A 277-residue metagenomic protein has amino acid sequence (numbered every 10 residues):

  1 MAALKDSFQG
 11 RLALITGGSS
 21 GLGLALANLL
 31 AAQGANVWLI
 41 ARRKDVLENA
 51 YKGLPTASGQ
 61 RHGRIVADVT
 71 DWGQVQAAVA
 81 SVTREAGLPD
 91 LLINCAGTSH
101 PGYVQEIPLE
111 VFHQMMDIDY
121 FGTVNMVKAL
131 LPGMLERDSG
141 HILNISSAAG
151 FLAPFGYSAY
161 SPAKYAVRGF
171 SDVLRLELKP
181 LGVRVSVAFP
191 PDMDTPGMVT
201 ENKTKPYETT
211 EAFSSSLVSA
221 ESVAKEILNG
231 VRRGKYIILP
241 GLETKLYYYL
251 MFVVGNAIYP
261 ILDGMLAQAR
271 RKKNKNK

Functional and structural regions predicted by a protein language model:
L12, S19-S20: Conserved glycine-rich cofactor-binding loop
Q33-A50: Conserved glycine-rich Rossmann-like NAD(P)H-binding loop of the short-chain dehydrogenase/reductase
V66-A77, L109: The beta1-alpha1 cofactor-binding region of Rossmann-like NAD(H)/NADP(H)-dependent oxidoreductases
Y103-V104, P108-Q114: Substrate-binding pocket helix/loop in short-chain dehydrogenase/reductase
V127, A163: Active-site helix of classical SDR
S147: Residue(s) in the substrate-gating loop at a strand-loop-helix junction that position the organic substrate next
P180-L242: SDR active-site lid
